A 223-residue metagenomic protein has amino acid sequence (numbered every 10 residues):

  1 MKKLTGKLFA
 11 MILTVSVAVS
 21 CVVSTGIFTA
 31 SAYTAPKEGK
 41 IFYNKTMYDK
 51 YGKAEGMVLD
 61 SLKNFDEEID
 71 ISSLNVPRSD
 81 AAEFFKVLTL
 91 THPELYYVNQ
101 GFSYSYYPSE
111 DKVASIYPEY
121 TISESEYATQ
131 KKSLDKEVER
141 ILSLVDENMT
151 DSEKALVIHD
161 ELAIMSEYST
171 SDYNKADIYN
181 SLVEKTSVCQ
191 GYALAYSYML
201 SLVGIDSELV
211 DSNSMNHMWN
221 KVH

Functional and structural regions predicted by a protein language model:
K2-F28: Sec-dependent N-terminal signal peptides of Gram-positive bacterial secreted proteins and lipoproteins
S24-M149: N-terminal accessory/pre-domain segments preceding catalytic cores
P77, I178-Y192: A short, highly charged nucleic-acid-interacting micro-segment common to nuclease and nuclease-linked defense proteins
I122, I164-S169, S187-C189, N213-H217: Solvent-exposed loop/turn segments at secondary-structure junctions within structured extracellular/periplasmic domains
S125-S181: Secondary-structure boundary elements
G191-H223: Hydrophobic/aromatic-rich core segments of domains that either
